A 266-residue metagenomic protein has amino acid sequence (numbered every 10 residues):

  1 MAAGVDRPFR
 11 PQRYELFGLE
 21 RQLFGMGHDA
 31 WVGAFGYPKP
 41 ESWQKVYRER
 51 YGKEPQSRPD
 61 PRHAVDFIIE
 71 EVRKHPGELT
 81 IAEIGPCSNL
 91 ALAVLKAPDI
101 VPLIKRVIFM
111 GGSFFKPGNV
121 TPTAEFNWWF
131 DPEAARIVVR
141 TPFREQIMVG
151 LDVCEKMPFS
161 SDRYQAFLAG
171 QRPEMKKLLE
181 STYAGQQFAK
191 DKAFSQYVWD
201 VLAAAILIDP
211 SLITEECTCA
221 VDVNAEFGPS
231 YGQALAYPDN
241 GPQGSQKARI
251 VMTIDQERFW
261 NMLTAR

Functional and structural regions predicted by a protein language model:
M1, V138, A204: A residue-level signal for conserved active-site and pocket-lining positions in enzyme catalytic cores
M1-G36: Active-site rim/loop-helix segments in enzyme catalytic domains that contact anionic ligands
R7-Y14, Y37-K156, S161: Active-site histidine-anchored catalytic micro-motif
H28-V32, F109-G111, A134-I137, E174-L179: Short, surface-exposed, polar/charged, turn-prone segments marking secondary-structure boundaries
D29-W31, Y37-P40, Q56, G232 (+2 more regions): Intrinsically disordered, low-complexity, compositionally biased regions/tails
W129-E133, E145-R266: Conformational coupling and interaction surfaces
